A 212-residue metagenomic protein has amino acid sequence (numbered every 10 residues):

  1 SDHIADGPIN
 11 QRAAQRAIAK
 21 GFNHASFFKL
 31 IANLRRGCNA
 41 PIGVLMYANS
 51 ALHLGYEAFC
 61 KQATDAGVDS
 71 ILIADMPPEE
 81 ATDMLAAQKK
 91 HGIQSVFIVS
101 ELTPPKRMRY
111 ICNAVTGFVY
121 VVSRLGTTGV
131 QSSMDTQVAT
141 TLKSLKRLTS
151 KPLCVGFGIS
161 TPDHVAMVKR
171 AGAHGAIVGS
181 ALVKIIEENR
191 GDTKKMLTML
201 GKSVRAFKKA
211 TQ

Functional and structural regions predicted by a protein language model:
S1-N10, A19-N33, A51-A58, I73-H91 (+4 more regions): Active-site-adjacent beta->alpha loops and helix N-cap segments on the catalytic face of soluble alpha/beta enzymes
K29-I42, L145-S150, A206-Q212: A structural motif corresponding to the C-terminal end of an alpha-helix and its immediate exit/capping segment
I42-M46, I71-I73, S95-V99, V119-V121 (+2 more regions): Hydrophobic faces of well-ordered beta-strands that scaffold small-molecule active sites in alpha/beta enzyme cores
A63-D69, K89-S95, N113-V119, R170-G175: Glycine-enriched alpha-helix->loop->beta-strand junction motifs that scaffold or abut catalytic
G92-G129: Histidine/lysine/aspartate-rich catalytic loop segments that bind and position anionic ligands
T103-N113, V155, I159-A176: Catalytic cores of alpha/beta
S123, R147, S160-R170, E187 (+1 more regions): Expand to "…catalyze enediolate/carbanion chemistry for C-C bond making/breaking, isomerization, decarboxylation
